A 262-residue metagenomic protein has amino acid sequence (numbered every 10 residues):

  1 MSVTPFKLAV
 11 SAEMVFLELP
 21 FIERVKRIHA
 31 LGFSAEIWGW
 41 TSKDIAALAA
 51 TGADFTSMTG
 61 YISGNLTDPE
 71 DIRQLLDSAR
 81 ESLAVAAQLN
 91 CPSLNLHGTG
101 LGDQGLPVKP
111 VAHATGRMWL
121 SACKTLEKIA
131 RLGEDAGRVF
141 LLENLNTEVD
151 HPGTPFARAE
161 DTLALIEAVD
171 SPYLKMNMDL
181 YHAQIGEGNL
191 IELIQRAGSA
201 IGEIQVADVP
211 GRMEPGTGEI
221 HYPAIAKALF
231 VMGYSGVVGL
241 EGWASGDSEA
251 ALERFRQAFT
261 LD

Functional and structural regions predicted by a protein language model:
M1-L31, T41, N90-P92, L101-L106 (+4 more regions): Histidine-acidic metal/acid-base catalytic patches
E13-M14, S34-A35, I72, W119 (+2 more regions): A generic secondary-structure micro-motif detector that highlights 1-2 residue hydrophobic/ambivalent hotspots embedded
I22, I37-W40, R73-D77: Aromatic- and glycine-enriched glycan-recognition loops and surfaces that form the carbohydrate-binding subsites
H29, I37-D54, G60-L66, L101 (+3 more regions): Glycine-rich, proline-tolerant flexible connector loops at the mouths of alpha/beta enzymes
S34, D54, P92, V139 (+1 more regions): Residue-level detector of anion-binding/catalytic polar loops
E36-G39, T56-T59, N95, L141 (+2 more regions): Conserved beta-strand positions in the central sheet of alpha/beta enzyme cores
P69-K175, I185: Active-site acidic/histidine proton-transfer and metal-coordination neighborhood in alpha/beta enzyme cores
